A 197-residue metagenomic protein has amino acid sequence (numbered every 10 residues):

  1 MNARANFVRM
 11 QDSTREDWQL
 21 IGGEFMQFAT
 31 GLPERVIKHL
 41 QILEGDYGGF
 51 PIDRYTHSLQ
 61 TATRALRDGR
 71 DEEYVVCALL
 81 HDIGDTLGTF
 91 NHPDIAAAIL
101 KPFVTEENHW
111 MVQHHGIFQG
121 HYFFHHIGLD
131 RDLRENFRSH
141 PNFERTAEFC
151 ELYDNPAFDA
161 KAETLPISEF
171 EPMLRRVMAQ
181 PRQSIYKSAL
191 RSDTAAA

Functional and structural regions predicted by a protein language model:
M1-L79, I83-A197: Metal-dependent phosphohydrolase cores
